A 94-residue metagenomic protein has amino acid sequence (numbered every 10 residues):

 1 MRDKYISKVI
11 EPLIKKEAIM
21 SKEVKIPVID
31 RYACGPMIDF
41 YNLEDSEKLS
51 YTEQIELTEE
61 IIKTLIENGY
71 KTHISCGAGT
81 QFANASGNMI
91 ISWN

Functional and structural regions predicted by a protein language model:
M1-Y51: An N-terminal amphipathic alpha-helical segment
T58-L65: Short amphipathic alpha-helix segments
Y70: Short phosphate-binding/catalytic loops that engage adenosine nucleotides
S75-N94: C-terminal edge-of-domain segments
